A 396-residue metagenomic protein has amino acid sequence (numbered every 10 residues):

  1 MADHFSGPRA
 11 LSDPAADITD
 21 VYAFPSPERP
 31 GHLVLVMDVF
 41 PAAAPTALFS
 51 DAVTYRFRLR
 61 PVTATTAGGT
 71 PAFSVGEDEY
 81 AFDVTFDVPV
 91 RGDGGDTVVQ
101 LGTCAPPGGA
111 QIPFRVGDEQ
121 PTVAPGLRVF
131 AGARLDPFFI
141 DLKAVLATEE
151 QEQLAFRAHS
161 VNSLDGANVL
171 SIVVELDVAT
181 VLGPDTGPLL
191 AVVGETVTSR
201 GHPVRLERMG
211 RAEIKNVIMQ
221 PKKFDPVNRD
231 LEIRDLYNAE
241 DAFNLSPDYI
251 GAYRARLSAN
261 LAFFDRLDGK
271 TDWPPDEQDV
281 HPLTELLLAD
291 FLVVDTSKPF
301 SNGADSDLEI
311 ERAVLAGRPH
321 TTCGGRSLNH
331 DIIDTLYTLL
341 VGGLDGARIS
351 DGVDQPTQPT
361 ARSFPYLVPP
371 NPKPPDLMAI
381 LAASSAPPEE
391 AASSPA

Functional and structural regions predicted by a protein language model:
M1-A396: Surface-exposed extracytoplasmic segments
